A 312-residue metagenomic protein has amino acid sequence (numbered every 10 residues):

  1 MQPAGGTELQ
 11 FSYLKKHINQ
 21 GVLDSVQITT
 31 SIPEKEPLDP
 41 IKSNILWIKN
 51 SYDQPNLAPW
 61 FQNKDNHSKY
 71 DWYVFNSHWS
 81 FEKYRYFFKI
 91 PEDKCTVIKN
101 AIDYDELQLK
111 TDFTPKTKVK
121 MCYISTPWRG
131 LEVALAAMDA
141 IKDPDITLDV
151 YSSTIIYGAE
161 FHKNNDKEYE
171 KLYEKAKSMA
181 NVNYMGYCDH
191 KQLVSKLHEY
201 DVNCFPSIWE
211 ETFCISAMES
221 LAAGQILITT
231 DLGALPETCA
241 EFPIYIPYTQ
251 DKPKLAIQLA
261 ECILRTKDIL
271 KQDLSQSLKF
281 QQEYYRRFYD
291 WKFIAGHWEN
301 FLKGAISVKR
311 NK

Functional and structural regions predicted by a protein language model:
M1-L38: N-terminal pre-catalytic "stem/leader" segment of glycosyltransferase-like enzymes
A4-L9, Q250, K254, K271-R310: A charged, aromatic-enriched C-terminal amphipathic alpha-helix characteristic of glycosyltransferases across folds
Q27-N56, H67, D71-F75, C95-K99: Active-site proximal beta-strand in glycosyltransferases
W79, A101: Carbohydrate-associated surface elements
F113-G130, L135-M138, D149: Conserved donor-binding/catalytic core segment of Leloir-type glycosyltransferases
H162-K191: Nucleotide-activated donor-binding/catalytic signature segment of Leloir-type glycosyltransferases, i.e., the conserved
I226-T229: Short hydrophobic beta-strand element within catalytic cores of glycosyltransferases and related nucleotide-activated
P236-T266: Change "using UDP/GDP/dTDP sugars" to "using nucleotide sugars
